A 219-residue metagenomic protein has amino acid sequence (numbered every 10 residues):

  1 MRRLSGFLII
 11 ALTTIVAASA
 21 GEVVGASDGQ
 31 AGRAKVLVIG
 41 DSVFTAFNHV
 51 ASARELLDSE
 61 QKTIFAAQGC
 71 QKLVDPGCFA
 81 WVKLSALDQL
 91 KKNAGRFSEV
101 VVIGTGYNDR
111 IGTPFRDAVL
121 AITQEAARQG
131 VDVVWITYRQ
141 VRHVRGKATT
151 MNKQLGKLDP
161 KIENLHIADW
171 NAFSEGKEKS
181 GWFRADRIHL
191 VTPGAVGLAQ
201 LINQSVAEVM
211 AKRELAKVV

Functional and structural regions predicted by a protein language model:
M1-I39, V43-T45, D58, K91-F97 (+2 more regions): N-terminal secretory targeting modules
Q30-A118, V144, T149: Conserved SGNH/GDSL esterase-like catalytic core that processes O-acyl groups on lipids and polysaccharides
L37-I39, V134, H166-A168: Hydrophobic/aromatic beta-strand patches that form the interior of the parallel beta-sheet core in alpha/beta enzyme
N48, S52, L56, G95 (+4 more regions): Sec-exported extracytoplasmic/periplasmic mature domains
Q89, A118-E125, M151-L158: A general structural detector for well-ordered alpha-helical segments in enzyme core domains, enriched
V102-N108, T123-N152: Active-site segments of SGNH/GDSL-like serine hydrolases that catalyze O-acetyl group transfer/hydrolysis on lipids
R142-V219: Catalytic His-Asp segment of secreted/periplasmic serine-dependent ester chemistry enzymes
